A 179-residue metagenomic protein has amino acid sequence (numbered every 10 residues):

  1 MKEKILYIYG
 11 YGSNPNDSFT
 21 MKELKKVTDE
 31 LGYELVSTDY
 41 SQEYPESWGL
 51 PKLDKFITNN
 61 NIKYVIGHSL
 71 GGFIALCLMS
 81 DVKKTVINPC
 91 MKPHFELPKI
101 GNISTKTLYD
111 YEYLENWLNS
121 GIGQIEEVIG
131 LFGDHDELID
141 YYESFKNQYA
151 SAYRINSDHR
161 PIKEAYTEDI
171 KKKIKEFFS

Functional and structural regions predicted by a protein language model:
M1-E43: Short, surface-exposed "cap/lid" segments of acyl-processing enzymes
Y7-Y11, I66, L131-G133: Short hydrophobic segments within beta-strands
S18-K22, L50, T167-K171: Short amphipathic alpha-helical segment that frequently serves as the phosphate-/nucleotide-binding helix
S41-T58: Alpha/beta-hydrolase active-site loop
K63-I66, K83-T85: Residue in the alpha/beta-hydrolase core beta-strand immediately N-terminal to the catalytic nucleophile
I66-L76: Gly/Ala-rich beta-loop-alpha elbow adjacent to hydrolase catalytic centers
V82-S179: The alpha/beta-hydrolase serine catalytic core
